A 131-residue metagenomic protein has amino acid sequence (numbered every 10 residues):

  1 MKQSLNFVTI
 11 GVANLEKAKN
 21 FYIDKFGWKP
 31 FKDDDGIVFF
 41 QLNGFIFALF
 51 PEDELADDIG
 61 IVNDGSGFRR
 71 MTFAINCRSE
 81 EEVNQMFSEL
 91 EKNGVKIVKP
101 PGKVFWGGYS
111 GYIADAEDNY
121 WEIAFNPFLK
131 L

Functional and structural regions predicted by a protein language model:
M1, F87-L131: Vicinal oxygen chelate
M1-K17, R70-I75, P127-L131: N-terminal beta-strand motif that seeds the catalytic metal site of vicinal oxygen chelate
K2, K32, D64-G67: A generic structural micro-feature
I10-A56: Core segments of cupin and vicinal oxygen chelate
D35-I37, R70, G108: Short hydrophobic/aromatic beta-strand or adjacent loop that forms the aromatic wall/cage of a ligand/substrate-binding
L42-G44, S66-R70: Short connector loops at helix/strand junctions that flank enzyme active sites, especially segments positioning acidic
D58-N63: Short beta-strand/turn micro-motifs at beta-sheet edges
T72-S88, G94-V95: Mid-chain, well-packed structural core segment of small domains
